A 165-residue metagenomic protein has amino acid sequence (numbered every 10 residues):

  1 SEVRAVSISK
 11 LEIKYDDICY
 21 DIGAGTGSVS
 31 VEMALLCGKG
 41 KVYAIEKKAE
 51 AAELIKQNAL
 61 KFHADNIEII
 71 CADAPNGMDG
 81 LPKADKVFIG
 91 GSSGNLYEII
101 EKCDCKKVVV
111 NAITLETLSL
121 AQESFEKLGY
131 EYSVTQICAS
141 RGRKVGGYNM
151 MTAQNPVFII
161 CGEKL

Functional and structural regions predicted by a protein language model:
S1-Y15: Conserved alpha-helix/loop element of class I SAM-dependent methyltransferases that forms part of the SAM/SAH-binding
D16-G25: Conserved class I S-adenosyl-L-methionine
T26-G38: Conserved SAM-binding loop of SAM-dependent methyltransferases across substrates and taxa, primarily the Class I
K39-Y43: Short beta-strand element of Class I
I45-A84: S-adenosyl-L-methionine
E46-A51, G91-S92, I113: Short beta->alpha hinge that forms the Motif I/post-I loop of the SAM-binding pocket
K83-G90, K107: Short SAM/SAH-binding signature in class I
E101-Q154: C-terminal substrate-binding/active-site "lid" region of AdoMet-derived donor-dependent transferases
